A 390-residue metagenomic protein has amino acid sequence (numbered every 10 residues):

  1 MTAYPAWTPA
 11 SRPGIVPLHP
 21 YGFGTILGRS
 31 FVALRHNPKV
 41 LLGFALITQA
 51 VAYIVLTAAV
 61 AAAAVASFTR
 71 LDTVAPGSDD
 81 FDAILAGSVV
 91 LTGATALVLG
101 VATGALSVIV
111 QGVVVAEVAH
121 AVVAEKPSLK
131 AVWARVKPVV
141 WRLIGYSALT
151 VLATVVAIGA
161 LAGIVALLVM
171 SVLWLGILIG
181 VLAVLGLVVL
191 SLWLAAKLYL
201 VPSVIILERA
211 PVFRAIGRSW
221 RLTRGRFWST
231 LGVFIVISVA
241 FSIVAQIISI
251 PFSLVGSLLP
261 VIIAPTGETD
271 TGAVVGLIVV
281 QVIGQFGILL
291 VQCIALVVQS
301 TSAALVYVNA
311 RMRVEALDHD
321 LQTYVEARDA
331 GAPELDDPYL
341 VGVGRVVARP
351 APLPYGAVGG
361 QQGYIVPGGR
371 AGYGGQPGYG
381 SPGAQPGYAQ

Functional and structural regions predicted by a protein language model:
T2-A3, L198-L207, V236-Q390: Juxtamembrane transition segments at transmembrane-helix termini in multipass membrane proteins
T2-H19, V89-K126, W174-A215, V255 (+1 more regions): Selective recognition of hydrophobic, aromatic-rich stretches within alpha-helical transmembrane segments of polytopic
T2-P5, P9-A64, K126-L129, L190-G284: Nonpolar helix-loop interface/hinge motif
L18, R29, A33, G43 (+4 more regions): Membrane-embedded alpha-helical bundles of multi-pass transporters/translocases, especially carrier/permease families
A45-L71, G100-V115, A119: Transmembrane-helix bundle segments that line or gate the permeation/cavity pathway in multi-pass membrane proteins
V55-G100, I158-V188, A245-Q292: Membrane-helix interface segments in multi-pass membrane proteins
V136: Phosphate-centric recognition/catalysis
